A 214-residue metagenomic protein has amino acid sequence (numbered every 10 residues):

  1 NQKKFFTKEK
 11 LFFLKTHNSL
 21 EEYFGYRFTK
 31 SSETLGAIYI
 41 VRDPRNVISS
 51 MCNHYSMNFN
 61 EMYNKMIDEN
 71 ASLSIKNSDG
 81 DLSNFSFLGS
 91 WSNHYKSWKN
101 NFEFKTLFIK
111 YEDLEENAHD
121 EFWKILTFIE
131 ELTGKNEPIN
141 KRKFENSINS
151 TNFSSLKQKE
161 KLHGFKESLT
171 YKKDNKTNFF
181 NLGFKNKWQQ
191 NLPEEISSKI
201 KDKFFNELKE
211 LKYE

Functional and structural regions predicted by a protein language model:
N1, E103-Q190: The conserved 3'-phosphoadenosine-5'-phosphosulfate
N1-I109, D174-E214: PAPS-dependent sulfotransferase catalytic domain
